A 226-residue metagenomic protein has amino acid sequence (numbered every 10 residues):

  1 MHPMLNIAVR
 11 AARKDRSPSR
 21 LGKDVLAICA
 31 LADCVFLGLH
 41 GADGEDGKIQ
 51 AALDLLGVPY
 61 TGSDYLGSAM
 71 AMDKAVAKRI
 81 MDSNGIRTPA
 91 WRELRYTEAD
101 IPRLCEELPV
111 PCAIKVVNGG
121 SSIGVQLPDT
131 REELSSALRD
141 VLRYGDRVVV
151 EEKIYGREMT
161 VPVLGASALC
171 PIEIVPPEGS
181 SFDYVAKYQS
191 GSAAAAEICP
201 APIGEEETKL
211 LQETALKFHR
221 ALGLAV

Functional and structural regions predicted by a protein language model:
M1-L66, M70-M72, V76, S83 (+1 more regions): ATP-binding N-terminal substructure of ATP-dependent carboxylate-amine bond-forming enzymes
G22-C29, S68-R157, K209-Q212: Active-site nucleotide/adenylate-binding loops and adjacent lid/helix of ATP-dependent enzymes
G41, R220-A221: Serine-dependent amide/ester hydrolase catalytic core
G41, S122, P177: Glycine-rich phosphate/pyrophosphate-binding beta-alpha loops
D129-E213, F218: Phosphate-binding site of ATP-dependent enzymes
L222-V226: Short, intrinsically disordered, charge-balanced linker/junction segments flanking boundaries in proteins
